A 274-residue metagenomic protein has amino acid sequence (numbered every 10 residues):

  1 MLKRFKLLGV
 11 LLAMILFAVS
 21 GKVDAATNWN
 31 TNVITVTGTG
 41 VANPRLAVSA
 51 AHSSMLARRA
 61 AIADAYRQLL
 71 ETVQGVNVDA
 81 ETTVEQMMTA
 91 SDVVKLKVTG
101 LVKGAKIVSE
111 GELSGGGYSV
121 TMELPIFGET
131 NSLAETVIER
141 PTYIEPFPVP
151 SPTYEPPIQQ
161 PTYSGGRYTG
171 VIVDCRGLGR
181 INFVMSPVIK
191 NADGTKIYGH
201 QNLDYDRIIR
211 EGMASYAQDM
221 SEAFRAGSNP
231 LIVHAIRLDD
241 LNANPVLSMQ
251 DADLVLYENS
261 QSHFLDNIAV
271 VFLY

Functional and structural regions predicted by a protein language model:
M1-G9: Bacterial N-terminal signal peptides that target proteins for export
G9-A18: Bacterial N-terminal signal peptides
G21-Y274: Domain-level marker for long, solvent-exposed, non-transmembrane regions
